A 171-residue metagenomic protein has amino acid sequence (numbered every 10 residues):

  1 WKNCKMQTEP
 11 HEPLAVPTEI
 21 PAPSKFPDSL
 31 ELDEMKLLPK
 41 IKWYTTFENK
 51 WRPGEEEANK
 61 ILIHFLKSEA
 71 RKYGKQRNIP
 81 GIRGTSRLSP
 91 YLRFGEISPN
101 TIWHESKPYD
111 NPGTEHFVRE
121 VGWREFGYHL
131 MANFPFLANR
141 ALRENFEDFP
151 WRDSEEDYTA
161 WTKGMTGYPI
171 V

Functional and structural regions predicted by a protein language model:
W1-D148: Glycine/tryptophan-enriched, flexible segments
Y128, N133, E156-V171: C-terminal substrate/ligand-recognition segments
R143, D148, D153, K163-T166: Membrane-interfacial catalytic/cofactor-binding modules of polytopic membrane enzymes
